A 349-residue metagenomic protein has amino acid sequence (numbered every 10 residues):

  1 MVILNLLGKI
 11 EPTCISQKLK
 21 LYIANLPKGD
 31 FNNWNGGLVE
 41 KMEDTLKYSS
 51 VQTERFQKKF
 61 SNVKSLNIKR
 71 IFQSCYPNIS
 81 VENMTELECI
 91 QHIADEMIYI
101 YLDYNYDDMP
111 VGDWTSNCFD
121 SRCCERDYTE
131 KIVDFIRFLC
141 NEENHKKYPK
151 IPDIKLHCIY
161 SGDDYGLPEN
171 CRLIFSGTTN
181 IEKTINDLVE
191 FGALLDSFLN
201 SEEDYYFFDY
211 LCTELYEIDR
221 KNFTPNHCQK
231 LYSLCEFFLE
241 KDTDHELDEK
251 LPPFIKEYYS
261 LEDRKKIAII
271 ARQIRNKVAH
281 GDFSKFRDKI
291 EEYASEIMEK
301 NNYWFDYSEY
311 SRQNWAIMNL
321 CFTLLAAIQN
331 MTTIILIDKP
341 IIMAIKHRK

Functional and structural regions predicted by a protein language model:
M1-N226, N314-H347: Charged, non-catalytic interaction/linker regions at domain boundaries that couple catalytic cores to substrate
F208-L215, C235, P252, N276: Hydrophobic core segments within long, regular secondary-structure runs in both alpha- and beta-rich folds
I218-P225, L261-I269, Y307-W315: Short, solvent-exposed segments of well-ordered alpha helices
P225-K266, Q273: Flexible secondary-structure boundary motifs
T243, N276-R287, Q329, T333-L336: Charged/polar positions within long, soluble alpha-helices
E246-L251, F286-E291, T333-H347: Structured alpha-helical bundle/scaffold domains in large eukaryotic membrane-trafficking regulators
E262-Y303: Histidine-centered, metal-coordinating catalytic motifs and their short helical/loop contexts
